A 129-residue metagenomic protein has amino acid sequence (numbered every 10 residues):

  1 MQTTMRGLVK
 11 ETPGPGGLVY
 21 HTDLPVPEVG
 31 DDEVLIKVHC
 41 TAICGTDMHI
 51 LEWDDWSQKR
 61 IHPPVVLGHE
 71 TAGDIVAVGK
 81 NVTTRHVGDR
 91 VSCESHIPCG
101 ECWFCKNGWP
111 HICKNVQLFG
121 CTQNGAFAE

Functional and structural regions predicted by a protein language model:
Q2-L8: Short structural boundary motif marking the start of a folded domain
V9-T12, E52, I75, K106: Residue-level signal for short segments within beta-strands and strand-turn junctions of well-structured beta-sheet
T12-G14, G30: Residue-level recognition of beta-strand termini and adjacent short loop/turns
G14-V19, G45-T46: Short N-terminal binding/cap micro-motifs at the start of the first secondary-structure element
P25-T41, D55-W103, A126: Glycine-rich beta-strand-centered segment in the early N-terminal region that forms part of a ligand/cofactor-binding
T46-E52: Cytochrome P450 core scaffold surrounding the K-helix E-X-X-R motif and the conserved "meander" helix-loop region
S95-A128: Phosphate-binding beta-alpha-beta segment of Rossmann-like dinucleotide-binding domains, i.e., the NAD(P)
